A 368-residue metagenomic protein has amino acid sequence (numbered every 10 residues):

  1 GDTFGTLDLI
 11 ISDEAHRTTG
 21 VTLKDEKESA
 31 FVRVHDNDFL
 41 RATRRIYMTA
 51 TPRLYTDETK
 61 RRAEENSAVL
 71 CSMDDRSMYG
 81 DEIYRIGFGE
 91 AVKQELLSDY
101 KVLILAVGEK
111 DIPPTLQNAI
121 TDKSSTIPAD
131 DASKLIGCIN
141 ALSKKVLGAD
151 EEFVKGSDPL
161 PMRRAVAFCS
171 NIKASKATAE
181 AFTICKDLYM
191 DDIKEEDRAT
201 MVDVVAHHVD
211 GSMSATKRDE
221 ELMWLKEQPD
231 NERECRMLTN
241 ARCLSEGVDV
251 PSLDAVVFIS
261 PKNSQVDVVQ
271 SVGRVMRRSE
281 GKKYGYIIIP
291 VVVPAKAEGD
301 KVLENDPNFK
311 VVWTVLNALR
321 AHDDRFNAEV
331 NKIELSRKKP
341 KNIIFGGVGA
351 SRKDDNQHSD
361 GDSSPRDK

Functional and structural regions predicted by a protein language model:
D2-Y47, T51-R53: SF2 helicase catalytic motif II
E14, M48-R53, F88, N171 (+2 more regions): A short beta-strand-to-loop transition that corresponds to the Sensor-1 phosphate-sensing loop of AAA+ P-loop ATPases
R17-K24, L54-Y55, G247, Q265 (+1 more regions): Catalytic P-loop NTPase motifs of RecA-like helicase/translocase cores
L54-D74: Short regulatory helix/loop adjacent to the ATP-binding pocket of P-loop NTPases
D75-K173: Conserved interdomain linker/interface between the two RecA-like ATPase lobes of SF2 helicase motors
C138-K155, E298-K368: Long, largely alpha-helical accessory region at the distal end of helicase-like NTP-driven motors
I172-H208: Conserved helicase motor "Helicase C" RecA-like lobe of SF1/SF2 P-loop NTPases
V209-I333: Conserved RecA-like P-loop NTPase helicase motor core
